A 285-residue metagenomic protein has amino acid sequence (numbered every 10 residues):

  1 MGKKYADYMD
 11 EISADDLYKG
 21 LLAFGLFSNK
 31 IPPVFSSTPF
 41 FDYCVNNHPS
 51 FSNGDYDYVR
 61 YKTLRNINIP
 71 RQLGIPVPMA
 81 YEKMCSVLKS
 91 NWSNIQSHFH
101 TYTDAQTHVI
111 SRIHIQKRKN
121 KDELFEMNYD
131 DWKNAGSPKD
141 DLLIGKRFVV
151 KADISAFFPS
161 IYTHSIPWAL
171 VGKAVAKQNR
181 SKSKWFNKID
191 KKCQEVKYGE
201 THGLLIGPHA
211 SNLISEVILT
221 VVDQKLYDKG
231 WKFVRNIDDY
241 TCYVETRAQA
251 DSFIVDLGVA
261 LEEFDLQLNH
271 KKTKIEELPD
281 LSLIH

Functional and structural regions predicted by a protein language model:
M1-S183, D190-P208: Conserved two-metal-ion catalytic palm core of "right-hand" nucleic acid polymerases, unifying RNA-dependent RNA
L143-K146, L205, H209, D228 (+2 more regions): Short, well-ordered loop/turn elements at secondary-structure boundaries
I154-F158, V244-A248, P279: Short, flexible loop/turn elements at secondary-structure junctions
T163-I166, L170, V234, T241-A260: Catalytic palm subdomain of template-directed nucleic-acid polymerases, centered on the conserved carboxylate motif
A174, G258-L266: A common structural junction motif
A174-N179, K184, L213-E245, A250: Active-site palm subdomain of RNA-directed nucleic acid polymerases
D265-I275: Conserved short beta-strand edge segments in small beta-sheet-based binding/regulatory domains
H285: Conserved small/polar residues in nucleotide/adenosyl-binding loops
